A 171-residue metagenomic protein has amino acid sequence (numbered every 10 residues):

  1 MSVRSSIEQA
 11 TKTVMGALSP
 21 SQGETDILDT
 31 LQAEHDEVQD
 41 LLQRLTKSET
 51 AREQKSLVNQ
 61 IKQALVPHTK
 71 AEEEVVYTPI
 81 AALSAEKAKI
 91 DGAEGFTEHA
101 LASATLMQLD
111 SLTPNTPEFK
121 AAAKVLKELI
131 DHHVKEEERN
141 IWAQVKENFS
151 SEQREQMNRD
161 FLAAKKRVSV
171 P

Functional and structural regions predicted by a protein language model:
M1-P171: Small-residue-biased structural context
